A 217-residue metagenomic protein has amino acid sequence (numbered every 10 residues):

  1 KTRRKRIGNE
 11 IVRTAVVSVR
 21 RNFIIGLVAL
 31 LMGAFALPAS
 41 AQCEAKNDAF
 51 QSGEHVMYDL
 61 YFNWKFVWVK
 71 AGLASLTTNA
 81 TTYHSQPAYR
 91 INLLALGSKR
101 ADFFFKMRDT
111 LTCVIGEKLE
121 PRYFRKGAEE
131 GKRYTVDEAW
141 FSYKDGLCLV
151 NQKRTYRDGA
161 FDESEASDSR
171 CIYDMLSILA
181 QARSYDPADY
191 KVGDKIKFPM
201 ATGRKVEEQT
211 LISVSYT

Functional and structural regions predicted by a protein language model:
K1-R20: N-terminal secretory signal peptides that target proteins for export/translocation
I25-A34: Bacterial N-terminal signal peptides
A36, Y61-V67, P199-V206: Short, charged, low-hydrophobicity "junction" segments
A41-T110, G127-Y134, G193: N-terminal cleavable signal peptides for secretion/export
D59-Y61, N79, L94-L96, G116 (+4 more regions): A structural detector for beta-sheet-dominated domains
A71-A74, R204-V214: A short, amphipathic edge element
S98-I196: Contiguous hydrophobic, core-forming segments of folded domains
T217: Conserved small/polar residues in nucleotide/adenosyl-binding loops
